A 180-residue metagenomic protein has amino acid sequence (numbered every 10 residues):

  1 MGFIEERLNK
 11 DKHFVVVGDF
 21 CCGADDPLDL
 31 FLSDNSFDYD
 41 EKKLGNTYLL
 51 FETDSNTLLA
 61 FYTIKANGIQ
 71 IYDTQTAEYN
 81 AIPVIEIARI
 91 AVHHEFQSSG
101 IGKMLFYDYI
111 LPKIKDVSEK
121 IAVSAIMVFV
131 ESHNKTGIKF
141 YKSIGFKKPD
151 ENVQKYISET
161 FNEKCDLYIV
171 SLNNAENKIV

Functional and structural regions predicted by a protein language model:
M1-S98, D108, P112-M127, K135-V180: Non-catalytic substrate-recognition and accessory regions of acyl/acetyltransferase enzymes
K103: Residues forming the Rossmann-fold NAD(P)(H) cofactor-binding site
V130: His/Cys-centered metal/cofactor-coordination and adjacent catalytic loops
